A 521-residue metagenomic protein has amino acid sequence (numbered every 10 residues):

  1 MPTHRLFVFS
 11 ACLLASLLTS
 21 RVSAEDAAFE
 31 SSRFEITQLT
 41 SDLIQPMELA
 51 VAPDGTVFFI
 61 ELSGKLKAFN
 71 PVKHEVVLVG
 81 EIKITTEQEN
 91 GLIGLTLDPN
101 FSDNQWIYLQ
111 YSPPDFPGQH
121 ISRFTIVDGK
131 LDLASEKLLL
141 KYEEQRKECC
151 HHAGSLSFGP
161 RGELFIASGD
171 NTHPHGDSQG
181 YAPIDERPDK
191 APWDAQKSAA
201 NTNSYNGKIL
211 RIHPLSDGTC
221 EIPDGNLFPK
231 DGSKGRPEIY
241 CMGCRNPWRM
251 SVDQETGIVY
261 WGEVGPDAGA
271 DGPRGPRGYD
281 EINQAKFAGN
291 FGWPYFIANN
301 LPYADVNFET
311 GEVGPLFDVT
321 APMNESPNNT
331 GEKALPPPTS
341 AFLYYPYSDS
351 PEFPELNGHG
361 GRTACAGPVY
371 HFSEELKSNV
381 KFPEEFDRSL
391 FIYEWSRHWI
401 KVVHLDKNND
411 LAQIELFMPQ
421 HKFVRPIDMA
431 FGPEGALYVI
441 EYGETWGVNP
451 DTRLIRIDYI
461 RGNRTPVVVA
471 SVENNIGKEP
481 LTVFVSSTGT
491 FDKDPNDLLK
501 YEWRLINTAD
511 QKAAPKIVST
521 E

Functional and structural regions predicted by a protein language model:
D26-E30, N90-L92, D170-E415, V424 (+3 more regions): Beta-propeller domain segments
Q38-L43, G80-E87, L140-K147, I239-M242 (+1 more regions): Surface loop/turn motifs at the tips and blade-to-blade linkers of beta-strand repeat domains
M47-A50, T96, S157, S251 (+2 more regions): Conserved beta-strand position repeated across blades of beta-propeller domains
H120-S157: Asp-box/WD-like beta-propeller blade repeats and closely related beta-sheet repeat scaffolds
N463-S471: Proline-enriched interdomain boundary motifs that mark the N-terminal boundary and often initiate the first structured
N474-V483: Short, solvent-exposed loop/linker segments at the N-terminal edge of repeated beta-sheet extracellular domains
S486-P495, I506: Acidic, Ser/Thr
L498-E521: Surface-exposed, flexible coil segments in extracellular/virion-facing regions
